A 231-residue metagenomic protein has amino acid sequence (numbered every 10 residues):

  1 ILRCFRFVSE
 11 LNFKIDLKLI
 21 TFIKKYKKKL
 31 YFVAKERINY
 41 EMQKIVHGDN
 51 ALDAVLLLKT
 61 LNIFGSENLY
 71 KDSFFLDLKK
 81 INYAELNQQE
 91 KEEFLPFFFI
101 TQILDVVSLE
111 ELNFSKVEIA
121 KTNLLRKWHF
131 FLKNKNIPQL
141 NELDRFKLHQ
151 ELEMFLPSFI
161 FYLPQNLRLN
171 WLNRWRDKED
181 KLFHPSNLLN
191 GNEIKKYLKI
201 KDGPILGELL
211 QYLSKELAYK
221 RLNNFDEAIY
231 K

Functional and structural regions predicted by a protein language model:
I1-F7, F22, R37-E41, D53-A54 (+5 more regions): A general alpha-helix detector
I1-L30: Internal alpha/beta core interface subdomains
F5-V8, Y162-K231: Charged substrate- and nucleic-acid-binding regions of tRNA-handling and nucleotidyl-transfer enzymes, centered on
F13, F32, G48-A51, K199-G203 (+1 more regions): Alpha-helix boundary/capping and short turn/kink residues
I15-L17, S66-L69, K116-N123, I200-L209: Short, surface-exposed acidic
D16-L17, F75, S115, F183: Residue-level signal for threonine
K27-Q165: Conserved, hydrophobic alpha-helical core segments of structured domains
